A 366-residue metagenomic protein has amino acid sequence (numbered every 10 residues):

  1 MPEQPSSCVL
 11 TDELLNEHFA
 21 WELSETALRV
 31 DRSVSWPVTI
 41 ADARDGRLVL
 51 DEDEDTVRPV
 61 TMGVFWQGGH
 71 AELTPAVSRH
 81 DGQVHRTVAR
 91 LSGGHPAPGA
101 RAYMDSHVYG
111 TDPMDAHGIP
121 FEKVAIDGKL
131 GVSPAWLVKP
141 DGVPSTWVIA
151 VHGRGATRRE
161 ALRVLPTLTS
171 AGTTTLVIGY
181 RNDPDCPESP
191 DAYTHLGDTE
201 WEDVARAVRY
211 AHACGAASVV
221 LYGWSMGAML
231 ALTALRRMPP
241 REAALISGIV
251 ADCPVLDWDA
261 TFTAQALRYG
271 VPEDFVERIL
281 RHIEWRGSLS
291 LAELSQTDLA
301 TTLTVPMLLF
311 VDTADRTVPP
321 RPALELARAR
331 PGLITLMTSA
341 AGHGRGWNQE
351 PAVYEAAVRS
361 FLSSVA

Functional and structural regions predicted by a protein language model:
H18-V108: N-terminal accessory interaction module
L91-V143: N-terminal cap/lid segment of alpha/beta-hydrolase-fold proteins
K129-P187: Short, surface-exposed "cap/lid" segments of acyl-processing enzymes
Y193-C214, V220: Alpha/beta-hydrolase active-site loop
R236-S290: Hydrolase active-site cap/lid region
T302-T304, L308-V311, D315: Short beta-strand/loop motif that positions the catalytic acidic residue of the alpha/beta-hydrolase fold
R316-P322: Conserved alpha/beta-hydrolase "acid-adjacent" motif
A341-E355: Catalytic histidine-centered segment of alpha/beta-hydrolase-like enzymes
